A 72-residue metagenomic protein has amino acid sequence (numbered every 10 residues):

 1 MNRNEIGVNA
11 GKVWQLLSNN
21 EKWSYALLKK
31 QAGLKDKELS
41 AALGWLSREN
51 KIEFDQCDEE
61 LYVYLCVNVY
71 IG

Functional and structural regions predicted by a protein language model:
M1, K12, K29-K30: Short, contiguous strand/loop micro-motifs
R3-A10, S24, Q56-G72: Short, cationic-aromatic polyanion-contact patches
V8, N20, K37-E38: Residue-level recognition of alpha-helix initiation/capping sites
A10-L17: Hydrophobic residues on short alpha-helical segments
N19-Q31: Short acidic, hydrophobic short linear motifs in intrinsically disordered regions
L34-W45: Short amphipathic alpha-helical interaction segments
S47-C57: A short, conserved structural fragment
